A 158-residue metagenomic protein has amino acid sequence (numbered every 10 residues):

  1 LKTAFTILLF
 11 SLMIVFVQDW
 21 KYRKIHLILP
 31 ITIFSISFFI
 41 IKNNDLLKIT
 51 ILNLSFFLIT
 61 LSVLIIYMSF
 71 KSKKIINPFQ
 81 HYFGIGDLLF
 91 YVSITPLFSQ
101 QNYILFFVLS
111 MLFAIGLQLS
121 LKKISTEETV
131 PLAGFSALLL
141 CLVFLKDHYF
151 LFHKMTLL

Functional and structural regions predicted by a protein language model:
L1-L158: A membrane-topology feature that recognizes alpha-helical transmembrane segments and their immediate juxtamembrane
